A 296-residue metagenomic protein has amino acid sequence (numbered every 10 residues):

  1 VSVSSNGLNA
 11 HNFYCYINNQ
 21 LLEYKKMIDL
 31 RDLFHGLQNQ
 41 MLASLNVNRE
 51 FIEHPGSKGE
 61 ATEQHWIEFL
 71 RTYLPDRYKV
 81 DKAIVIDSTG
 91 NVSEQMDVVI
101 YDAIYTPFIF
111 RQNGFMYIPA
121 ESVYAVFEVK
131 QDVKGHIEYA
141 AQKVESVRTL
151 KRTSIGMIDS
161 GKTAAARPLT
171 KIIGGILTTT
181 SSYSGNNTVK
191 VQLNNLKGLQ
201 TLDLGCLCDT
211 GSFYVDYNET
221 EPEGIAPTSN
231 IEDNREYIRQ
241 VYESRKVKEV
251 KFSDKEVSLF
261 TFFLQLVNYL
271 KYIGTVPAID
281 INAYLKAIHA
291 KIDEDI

Functional and structural regions predicted by a protein language model:
V1-V3, I17: Short hydrophobic transmembrane-like helices used for membrane targeting/insertion
V3, G7-N12: Short hydrophobic alpha-helical segments enriched in small aliphatic residues
H11-K26: Short, Lys/Arg-enriched N-terminal segments with co-localized hydrophobic residues within the first ~10-30 amino acids
Y24-Q95, I100-I296: Intrinsically disordered, low-complexity Ser/Thr/Pro/Gly-rich regulatory segments
